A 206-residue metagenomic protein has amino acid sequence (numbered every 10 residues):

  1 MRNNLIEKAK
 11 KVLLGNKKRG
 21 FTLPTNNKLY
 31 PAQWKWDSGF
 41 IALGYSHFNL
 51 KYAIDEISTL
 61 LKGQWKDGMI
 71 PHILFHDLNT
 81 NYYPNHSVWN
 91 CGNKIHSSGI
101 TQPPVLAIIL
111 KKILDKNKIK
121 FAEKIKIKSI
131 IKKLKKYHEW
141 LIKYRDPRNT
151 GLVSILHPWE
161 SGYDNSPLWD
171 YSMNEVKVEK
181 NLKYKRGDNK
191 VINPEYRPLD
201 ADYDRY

Functional and structural regions predicted by a protein language model:
M1-Q33, I54-D55, T59, I73 (+1 more regions): Low-complexity, Ser/Thr/Pro/Gly-enriched N-terminal "stalk/linker" regions
N3-N4, N16, N26-N27, N49 (+10 more regions): Detector for Asparagine
V12-D37, I41, V153-Y163, E175-V176: Short N-terminal secondary-structure initiator segments
F21-G39, L43-H47, P84-P103: Solvent-exposed loop and edge beta-strand segments that line ligand/cofactor-binding and catalytic clefts
G39, K132-H138: Extended, hydrophobic/aromatic-rich amphipathic alpha-helical segments that build helical scaffolds
L50-K132, I142-W159: Helix-terminus loop motifs that line ligand-binding clefts
K128, H138-Y206: Extended ligand-binding clefts on enzyme/binding-domain cores
